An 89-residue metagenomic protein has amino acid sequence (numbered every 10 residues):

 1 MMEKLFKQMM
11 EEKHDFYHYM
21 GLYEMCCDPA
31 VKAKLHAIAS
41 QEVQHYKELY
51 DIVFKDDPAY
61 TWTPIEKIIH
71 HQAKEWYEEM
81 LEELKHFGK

Functional and structural regions predicted by a protein language model:
M1-K89: Non-heme di-metal
